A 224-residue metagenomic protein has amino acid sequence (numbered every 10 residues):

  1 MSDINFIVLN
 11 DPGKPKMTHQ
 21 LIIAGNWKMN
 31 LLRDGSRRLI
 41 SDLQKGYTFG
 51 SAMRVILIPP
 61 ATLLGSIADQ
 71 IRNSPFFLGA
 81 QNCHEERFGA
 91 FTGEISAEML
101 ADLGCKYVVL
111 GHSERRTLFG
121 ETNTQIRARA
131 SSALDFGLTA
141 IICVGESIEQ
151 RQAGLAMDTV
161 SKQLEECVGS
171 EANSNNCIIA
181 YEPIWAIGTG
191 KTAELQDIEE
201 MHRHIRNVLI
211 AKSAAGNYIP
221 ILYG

Functional and structural regions predicted by a protein language model:
F6-G224: Active-site loop-to-helix "anion-binding N-cap" substructures in soluble metabolic enzymes
